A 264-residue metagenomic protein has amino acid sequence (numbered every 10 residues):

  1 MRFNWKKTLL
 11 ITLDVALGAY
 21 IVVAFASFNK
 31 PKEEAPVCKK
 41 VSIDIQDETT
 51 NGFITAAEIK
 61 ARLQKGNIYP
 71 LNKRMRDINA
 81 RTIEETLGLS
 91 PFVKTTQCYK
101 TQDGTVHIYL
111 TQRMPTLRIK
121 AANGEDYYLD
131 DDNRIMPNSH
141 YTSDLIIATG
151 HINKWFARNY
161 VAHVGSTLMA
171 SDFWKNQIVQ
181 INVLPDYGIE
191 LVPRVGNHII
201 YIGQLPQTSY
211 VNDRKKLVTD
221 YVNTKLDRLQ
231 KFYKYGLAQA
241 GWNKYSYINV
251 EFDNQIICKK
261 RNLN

Functional and structural regions predicted by a protein language model:
M1-D47, G52-E58, R62-N264: Charged, solvent-exposed interaction patches on well-folded alpha/beta domains that mediate macromolecular contacts
